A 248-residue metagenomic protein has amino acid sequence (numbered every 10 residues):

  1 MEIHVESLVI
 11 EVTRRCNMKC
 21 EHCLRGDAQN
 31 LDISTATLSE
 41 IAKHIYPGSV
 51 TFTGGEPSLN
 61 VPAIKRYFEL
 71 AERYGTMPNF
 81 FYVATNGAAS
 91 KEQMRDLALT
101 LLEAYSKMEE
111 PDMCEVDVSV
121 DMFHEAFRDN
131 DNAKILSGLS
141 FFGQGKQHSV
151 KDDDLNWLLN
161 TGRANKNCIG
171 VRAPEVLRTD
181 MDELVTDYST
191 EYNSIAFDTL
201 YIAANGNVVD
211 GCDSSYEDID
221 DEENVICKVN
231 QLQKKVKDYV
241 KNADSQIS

Functional and structural regions predicted by a protein language model:
M1-V83, S90-D96, T100: Conserved alpha-helical substructure of the radical SAM core
N17, P57, A88-A89, D121-E125 (+2 more regions): Short, solvent-exposed loop/turn segments at secondary-structure junctions
Q29, Q93, Q144-Q147, Q231-Q233 (+1 more regions): Residue-identity detector for glutamine
L59-F197: Conserved AdoMet/S-adenosylmethionine-binding subsite of the radical SAM
R163-S248: Accessory C-terminal segments flanking Radical SAM cores
